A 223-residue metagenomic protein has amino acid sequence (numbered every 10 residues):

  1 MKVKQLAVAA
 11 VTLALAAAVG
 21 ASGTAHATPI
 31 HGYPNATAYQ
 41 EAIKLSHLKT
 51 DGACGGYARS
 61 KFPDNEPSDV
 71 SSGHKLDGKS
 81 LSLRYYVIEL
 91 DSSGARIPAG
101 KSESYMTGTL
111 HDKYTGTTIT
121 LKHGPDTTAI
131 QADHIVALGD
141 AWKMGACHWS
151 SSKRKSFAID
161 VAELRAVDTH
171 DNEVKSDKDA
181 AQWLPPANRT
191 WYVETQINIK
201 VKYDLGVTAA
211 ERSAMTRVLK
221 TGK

Functional and structural regions predicted by a protein language model:
M1-A27: Secretory targeting and sorting signals
T12-A14, E89, M144: Alpha-helical transmembrane segments and their juxtamembrane interfaces
A16-A18, S93, C147-H148: Hydrophobic alpha-helical segments
G20-D77, L81, A209-S213, K220-K223: N-terminal module-boundary/linker segments of secreted carbohydrate-active enzymes
H47-Q131, I135-L138: Secreted/periplasmic proteins that engage bacterial cell-wall peptidoglycan
Y105, T109, K113-K223: Domain-level detector of nuclease and nuclease-like folds in predominantly extracellular/periplasmic contexts
